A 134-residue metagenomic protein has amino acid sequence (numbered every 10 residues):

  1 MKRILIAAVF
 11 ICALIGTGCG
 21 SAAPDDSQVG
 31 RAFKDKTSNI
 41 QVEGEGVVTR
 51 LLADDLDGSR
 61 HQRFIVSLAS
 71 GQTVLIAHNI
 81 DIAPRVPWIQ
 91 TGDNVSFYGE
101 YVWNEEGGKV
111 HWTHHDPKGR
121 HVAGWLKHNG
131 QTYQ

Functional and structural regions predicted by a protein language model:
A8-G16: Bacterial N-terminal signal peptides
A22-Q41: Short boundary/loop segments of OB/S1/cold-shock single-stranded nucleic-acid-binding domains
I40-G58: Structural detector for short beta-strands of small beta-barrel domains
L56-H78: OB-fold (S1/OB) nucleic-acid-binding surfaces
I82-Y98: Short nucleic-acid-contacting surface segments enriched for D/E, G, S/T with interspersed K/R
V102-Q134: OB-fold/S1-family single-stranded nucleic acid-binding modules
